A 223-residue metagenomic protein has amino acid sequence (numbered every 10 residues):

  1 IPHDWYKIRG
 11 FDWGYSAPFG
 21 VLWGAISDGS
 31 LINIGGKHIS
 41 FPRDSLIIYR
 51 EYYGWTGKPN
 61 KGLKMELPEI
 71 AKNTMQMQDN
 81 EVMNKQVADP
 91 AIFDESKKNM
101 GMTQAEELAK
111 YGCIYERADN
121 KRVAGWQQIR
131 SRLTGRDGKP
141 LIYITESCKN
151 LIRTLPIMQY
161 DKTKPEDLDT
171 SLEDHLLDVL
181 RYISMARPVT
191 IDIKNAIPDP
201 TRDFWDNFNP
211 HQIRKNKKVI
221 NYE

Functional and structural regions predicted by a protein language model:
I1-W13: ATPase catalytic-site recognition across NTP-hydrolyzing enzymes
K7, F19, N84, L177: Residue-level detector of short, conserved catalytic/binding motifs and their immediate flanks
F11-V21: Active-site beta-strand/loop microenvironment that shapes enzyme catalytic pockets
D12-G14, A91, L180: Anionic group-transfer/hydrolysis microenvironments
F19-A25, R181: Short beta-strand scaffold segments in enzyme catalytic cores
I26-L31: Short loop/turn segments immediately following beta-strands, especially the blade-tip and inter-blade linker loops
I34-D169, T190-I191, D203-D206, K215-E223: Mg2+-dependent endonuclease catalytic cores in nucleic-acid-processing enzymes, primarily RNase H-like
T170-A196: Acidic, Mg2+-coordinating catalytic module of metal-dependent nucleases/exonucleases that use a two-metal-ion mechanism
